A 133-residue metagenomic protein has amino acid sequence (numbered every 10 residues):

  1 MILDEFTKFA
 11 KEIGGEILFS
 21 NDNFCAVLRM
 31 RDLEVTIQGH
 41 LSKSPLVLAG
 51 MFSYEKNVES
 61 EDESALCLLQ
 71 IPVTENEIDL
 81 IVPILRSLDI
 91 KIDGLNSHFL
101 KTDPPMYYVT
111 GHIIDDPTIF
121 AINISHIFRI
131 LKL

Functional and structural regions predicted by a protein language model:
M1-D79, P83-P105, I113-L133: Long, contiguous binding/interaction regions
